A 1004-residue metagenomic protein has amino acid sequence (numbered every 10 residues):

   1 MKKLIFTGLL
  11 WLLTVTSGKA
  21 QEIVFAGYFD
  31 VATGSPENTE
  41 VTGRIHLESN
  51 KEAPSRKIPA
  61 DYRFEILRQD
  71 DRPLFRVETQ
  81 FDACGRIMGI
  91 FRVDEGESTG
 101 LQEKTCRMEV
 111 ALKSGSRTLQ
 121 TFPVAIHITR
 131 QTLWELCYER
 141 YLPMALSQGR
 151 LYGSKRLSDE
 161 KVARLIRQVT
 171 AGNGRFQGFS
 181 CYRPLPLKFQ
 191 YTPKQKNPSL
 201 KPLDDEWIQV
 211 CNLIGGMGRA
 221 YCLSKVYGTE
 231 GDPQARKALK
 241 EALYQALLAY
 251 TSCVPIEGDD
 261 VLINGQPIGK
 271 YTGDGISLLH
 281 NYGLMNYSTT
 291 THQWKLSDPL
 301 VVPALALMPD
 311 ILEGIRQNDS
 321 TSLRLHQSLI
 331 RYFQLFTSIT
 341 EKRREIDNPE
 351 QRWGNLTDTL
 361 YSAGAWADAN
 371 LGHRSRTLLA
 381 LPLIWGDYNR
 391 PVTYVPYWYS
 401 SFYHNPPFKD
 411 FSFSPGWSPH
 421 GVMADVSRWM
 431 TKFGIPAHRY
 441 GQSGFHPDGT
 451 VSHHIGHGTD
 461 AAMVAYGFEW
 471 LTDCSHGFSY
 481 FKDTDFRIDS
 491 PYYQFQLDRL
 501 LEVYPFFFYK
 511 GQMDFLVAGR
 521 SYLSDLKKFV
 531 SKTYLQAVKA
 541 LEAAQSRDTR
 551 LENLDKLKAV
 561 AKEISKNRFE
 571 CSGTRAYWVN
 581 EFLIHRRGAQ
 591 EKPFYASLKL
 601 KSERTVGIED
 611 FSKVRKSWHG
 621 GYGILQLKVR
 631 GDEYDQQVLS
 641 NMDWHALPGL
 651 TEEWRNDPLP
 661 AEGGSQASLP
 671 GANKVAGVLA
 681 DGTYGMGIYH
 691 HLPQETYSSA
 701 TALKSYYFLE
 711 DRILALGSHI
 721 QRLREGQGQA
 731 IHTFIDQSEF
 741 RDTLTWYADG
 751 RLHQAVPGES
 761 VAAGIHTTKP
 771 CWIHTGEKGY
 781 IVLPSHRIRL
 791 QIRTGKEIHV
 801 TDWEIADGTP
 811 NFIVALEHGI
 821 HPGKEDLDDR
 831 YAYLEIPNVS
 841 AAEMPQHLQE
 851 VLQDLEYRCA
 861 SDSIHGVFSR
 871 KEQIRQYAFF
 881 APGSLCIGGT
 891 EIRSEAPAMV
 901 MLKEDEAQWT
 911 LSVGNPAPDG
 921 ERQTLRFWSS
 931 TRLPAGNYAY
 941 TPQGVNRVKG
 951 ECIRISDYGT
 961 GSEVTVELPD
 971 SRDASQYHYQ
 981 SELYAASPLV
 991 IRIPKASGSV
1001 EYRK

Functional and structural regions predicted by a protein language model:
M1-L4: Positively charged n-region of N-terminal signal peptides that target proteins for export
T7-T14: Bacterial N-terminal signal peptides
A20-E206, P994-K1004: Mature N-terminal, pre-catalytic/accessory segment of carbohydrate-active enzymes
S35-T39, I58, F81-G85, G100-K104 (+10 more regions): Solvent-exposed loop and beta-edge segments used for protein-protein assembly and interaction
Y62-L67, S414-K432, P436, K556 (+1 more regions): Generic detector of solvent-exposed, compositionally biased contiguous segments
P73-F75, I87, I713-L714, W909-L911 (+1 more regions): Hydrophobic residues embedded in beta-strands of well-ordered beta-sheets
L136-L146, K155-Y522: Aromatic-lined, polymer-binding surfaces characteristic of secreted/periplasmic polysaccharide-degrading enzymes
W470, G477-A939, Q943-Y958, S971-L989 (+1 more regions): Extended polysaccharide-engagement surfaces of secreted carbohydrate-active enzymes
